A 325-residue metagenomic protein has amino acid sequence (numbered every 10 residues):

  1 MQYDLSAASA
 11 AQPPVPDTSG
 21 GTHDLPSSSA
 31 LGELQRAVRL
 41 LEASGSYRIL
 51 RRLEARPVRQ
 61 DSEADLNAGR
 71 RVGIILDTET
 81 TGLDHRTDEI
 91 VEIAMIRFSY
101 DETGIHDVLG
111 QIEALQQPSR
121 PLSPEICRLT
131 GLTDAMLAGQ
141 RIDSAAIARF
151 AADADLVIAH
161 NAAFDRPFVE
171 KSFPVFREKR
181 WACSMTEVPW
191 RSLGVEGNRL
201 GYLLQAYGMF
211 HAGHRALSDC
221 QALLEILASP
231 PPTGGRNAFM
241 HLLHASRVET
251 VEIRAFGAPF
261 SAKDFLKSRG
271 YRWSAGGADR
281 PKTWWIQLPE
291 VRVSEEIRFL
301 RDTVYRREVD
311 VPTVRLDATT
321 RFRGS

Functional and structural regions predicted by a protein language model:
Q2-A64, S229-S325: Acidic two-metal-ion nuclease catalytic site recognized across multiple nuclease folds, prominently DnaQ/RNase D-T
D4, Q12-P13, T18-K179, T186 (+3 more regions): Conserved non-catalytic scaffold segment of RNase H-like nuclease domains
I75-L76, I112, F164, Y207 (+4 more regions): Broad hydrophobic/π-residue packing in well-ordered secondary structure
Q140-S144, R215-A222, G276-Q287: Short linear loop/turn motifs
D153-S172, W190-G257: Acidic, Mg2+-coordinating catalytic module of metal-dependent nucleases/exonucleases that use a two-metal-ion mechanism
